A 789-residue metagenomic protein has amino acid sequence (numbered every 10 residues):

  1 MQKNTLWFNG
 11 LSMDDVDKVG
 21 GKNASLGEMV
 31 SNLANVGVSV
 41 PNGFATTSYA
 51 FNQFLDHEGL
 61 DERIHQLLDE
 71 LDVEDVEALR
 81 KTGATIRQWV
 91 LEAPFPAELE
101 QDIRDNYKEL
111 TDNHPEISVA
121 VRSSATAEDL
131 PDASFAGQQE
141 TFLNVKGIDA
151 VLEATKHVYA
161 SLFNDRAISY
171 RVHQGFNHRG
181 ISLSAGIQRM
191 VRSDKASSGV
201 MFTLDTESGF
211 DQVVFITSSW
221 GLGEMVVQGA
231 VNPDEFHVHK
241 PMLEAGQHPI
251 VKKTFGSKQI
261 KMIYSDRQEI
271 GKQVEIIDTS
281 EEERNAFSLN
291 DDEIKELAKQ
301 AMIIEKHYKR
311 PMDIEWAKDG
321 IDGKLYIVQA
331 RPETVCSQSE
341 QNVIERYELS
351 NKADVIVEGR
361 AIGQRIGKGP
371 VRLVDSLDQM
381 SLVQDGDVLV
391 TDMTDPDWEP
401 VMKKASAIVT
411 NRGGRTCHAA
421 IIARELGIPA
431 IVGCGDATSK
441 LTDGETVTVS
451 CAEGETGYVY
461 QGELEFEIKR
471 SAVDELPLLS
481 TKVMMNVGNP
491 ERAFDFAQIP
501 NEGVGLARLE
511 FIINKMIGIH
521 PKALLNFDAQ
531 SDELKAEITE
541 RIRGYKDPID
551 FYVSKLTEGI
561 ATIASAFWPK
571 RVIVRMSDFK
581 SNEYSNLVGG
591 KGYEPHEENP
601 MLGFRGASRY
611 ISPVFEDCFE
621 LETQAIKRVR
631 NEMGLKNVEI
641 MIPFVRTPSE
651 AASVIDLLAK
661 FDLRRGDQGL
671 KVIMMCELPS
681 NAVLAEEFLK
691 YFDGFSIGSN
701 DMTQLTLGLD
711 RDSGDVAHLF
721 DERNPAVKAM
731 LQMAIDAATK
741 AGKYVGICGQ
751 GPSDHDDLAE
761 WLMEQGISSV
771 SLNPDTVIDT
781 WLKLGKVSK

Functional and structural regions predicted by a protein language model:
M1-G186, K195, E281-D292, E305 (+11 more regions): N-terminal beta-alpha lobe that positions the nucleotide/phosphoryl donor in ATP/NTP-coupled carboxylate activation
M13-D15, T46-F51, R87-L91, G175-F176 (+4 more regions): Conserved short loop/turn motifs at secondary-structure junctions
M29-L33, D205-S208, K404, A420-I428 (+3 more regions): Alpha-helix C-terminal capping segments
Y107, H114-A120, A125-F135, Q139-L143 (+6 more regions): Conserved alpha/beta-domain cores
A136-S169, S193, S198-Q268, V328-R360 (+6 more regions): Extended active-site and interfacial segments that coordinate phosphate-rich ligands in large catalytic machineries
G137, K309-T334: Conserved metal-phosphate-binding beta-hairpin within the catalytic cores of diverse ATP-dependent phosphoryl-transfer
V213-D313, K318, R360-K368, T391 (+6 more regions): Conserved catalytic alpha/beta cores of large enzymes that bind or transform nucleotide phosphates and polynucleotides
I321, V335-S337, I356-R360, R365-V388 (+2 more regions): Acidic, glycine-rich flexible loop/linker segments
